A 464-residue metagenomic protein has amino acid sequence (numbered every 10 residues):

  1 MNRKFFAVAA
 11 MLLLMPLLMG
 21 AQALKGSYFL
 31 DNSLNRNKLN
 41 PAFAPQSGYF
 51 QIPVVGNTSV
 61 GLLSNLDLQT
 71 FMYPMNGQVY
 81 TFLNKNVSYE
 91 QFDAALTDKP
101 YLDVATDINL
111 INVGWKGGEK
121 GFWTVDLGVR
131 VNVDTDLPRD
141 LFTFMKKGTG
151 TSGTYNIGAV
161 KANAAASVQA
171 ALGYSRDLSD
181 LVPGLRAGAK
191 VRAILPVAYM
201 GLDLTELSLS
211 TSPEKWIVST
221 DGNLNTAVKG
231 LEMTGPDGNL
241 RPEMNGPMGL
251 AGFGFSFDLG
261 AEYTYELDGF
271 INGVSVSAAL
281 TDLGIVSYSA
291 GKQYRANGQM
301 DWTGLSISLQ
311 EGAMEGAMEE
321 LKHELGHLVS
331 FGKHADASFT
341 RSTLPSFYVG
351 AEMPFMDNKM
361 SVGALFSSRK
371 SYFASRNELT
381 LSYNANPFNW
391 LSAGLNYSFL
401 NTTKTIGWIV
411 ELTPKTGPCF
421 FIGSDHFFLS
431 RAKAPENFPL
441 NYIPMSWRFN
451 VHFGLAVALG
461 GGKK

Functional and structural regions predicted by a protein language model:
M1-K25, A351: Bacterial Sec-dependent N-terminal signal peptides
Q22-K464: Subset of outer-membrane beta-barrel
